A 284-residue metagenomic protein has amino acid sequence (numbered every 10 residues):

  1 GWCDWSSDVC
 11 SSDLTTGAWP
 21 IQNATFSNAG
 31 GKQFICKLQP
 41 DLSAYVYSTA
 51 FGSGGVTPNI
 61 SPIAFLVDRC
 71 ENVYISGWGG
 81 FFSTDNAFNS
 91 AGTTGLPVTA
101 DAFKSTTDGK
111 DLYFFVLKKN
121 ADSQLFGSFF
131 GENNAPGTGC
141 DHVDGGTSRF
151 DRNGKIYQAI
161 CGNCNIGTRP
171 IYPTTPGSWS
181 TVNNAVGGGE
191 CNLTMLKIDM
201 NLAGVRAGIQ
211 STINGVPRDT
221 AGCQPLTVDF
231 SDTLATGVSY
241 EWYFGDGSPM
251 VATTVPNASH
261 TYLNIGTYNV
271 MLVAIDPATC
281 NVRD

Functional and structural regions predicted by a protein language model:
G1-D4: Short, exposed "boundary/linker" segments that immediately precede the start of a downstream structural module
S6-Q224, T233-E241, H260-D284: A sequence-level/structural motif corresponding to short, flexible coil/turn segments enriched in small polar residues
D229-S231: Extended helical coiled-coil dimerization/tether regions that scaffold and oligomerize large DNA-maintenance assemblies
S239-H260: Surface-exposed, flexible coil segments in extracellular/virion-facing regions
